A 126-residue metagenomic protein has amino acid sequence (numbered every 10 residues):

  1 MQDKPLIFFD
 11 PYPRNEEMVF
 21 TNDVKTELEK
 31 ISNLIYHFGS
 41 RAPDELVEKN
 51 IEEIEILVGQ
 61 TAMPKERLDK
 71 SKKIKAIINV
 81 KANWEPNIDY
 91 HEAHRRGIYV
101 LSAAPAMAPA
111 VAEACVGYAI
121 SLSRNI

Functional and structural regions predicted by a protein language model:
M1-I54: N-terminal glycine-/charge-rich "phosphate-binding" loop or analogous flexible N-terminal tail
E55-I126: Phosphate/diphosphate ligand-binding glycine-rich loop within oxidoreductases
